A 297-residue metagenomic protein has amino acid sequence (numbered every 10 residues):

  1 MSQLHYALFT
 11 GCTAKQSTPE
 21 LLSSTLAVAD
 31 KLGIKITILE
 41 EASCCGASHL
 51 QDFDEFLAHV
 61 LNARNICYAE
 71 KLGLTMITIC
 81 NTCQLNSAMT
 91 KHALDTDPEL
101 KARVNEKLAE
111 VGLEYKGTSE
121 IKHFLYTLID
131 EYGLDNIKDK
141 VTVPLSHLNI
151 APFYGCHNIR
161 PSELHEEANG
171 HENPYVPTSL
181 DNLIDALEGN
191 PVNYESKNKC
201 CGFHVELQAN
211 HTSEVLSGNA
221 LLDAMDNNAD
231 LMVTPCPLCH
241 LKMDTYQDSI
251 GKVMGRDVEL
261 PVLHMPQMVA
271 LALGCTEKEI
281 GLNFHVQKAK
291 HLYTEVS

Functional and structural regions predicted by a protein language model:
M1-S297: Iron-sulfur cluster-binding electron-transfer modules in prokaryotic oxidoreductases
